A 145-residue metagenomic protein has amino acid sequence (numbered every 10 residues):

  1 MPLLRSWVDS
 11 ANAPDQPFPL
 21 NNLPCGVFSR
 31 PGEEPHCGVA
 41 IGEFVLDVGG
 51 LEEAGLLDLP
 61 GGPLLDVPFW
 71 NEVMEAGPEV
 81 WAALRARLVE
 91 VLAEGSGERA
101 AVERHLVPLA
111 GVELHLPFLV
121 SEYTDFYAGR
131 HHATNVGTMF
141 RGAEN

Functional and structural regions predicted by a protein language model:
L3-R30, A40, L46-N145: Active-site microenvironments in enzyme catalytic cores
E33-C37: Short, mixed charged/polar active-site loops that provide acid/base catalysis or chelate metal/phosphate cofactors
